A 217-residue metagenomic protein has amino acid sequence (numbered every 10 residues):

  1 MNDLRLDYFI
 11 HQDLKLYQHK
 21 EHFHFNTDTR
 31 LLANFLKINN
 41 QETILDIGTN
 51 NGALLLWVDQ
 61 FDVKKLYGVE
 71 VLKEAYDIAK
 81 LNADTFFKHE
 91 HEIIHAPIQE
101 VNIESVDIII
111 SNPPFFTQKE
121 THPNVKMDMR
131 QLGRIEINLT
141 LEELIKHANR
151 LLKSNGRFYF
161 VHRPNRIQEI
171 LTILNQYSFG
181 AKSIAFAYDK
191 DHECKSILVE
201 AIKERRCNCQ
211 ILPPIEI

Functional and structural regions predicted by a protein language model:
M1-I38: Class I SAM-dependent transferase core
K15-Y17, E21, N138-C194: Conserved Class I SAM-dependent methyltransferase catalytic core
L32, N112, L144, A201: Residue-level signal for inorganic ion chemistry
A33, V125-D128, Q176-Y177: Glycine-rich, phosphate-binding/catalytic loops in enzymes
N34-H122: Conserved SAM/SAH cofactor-binding pocket of Class I
F115-E143: Mobile active-site "lid"/loop adjacent to the S-adenosyl-L-methionine
E193-I217: Flexible, glycine-/basic-rich loop-and-beta segments that form/coincide with the SAM-dependent methyltransferase
